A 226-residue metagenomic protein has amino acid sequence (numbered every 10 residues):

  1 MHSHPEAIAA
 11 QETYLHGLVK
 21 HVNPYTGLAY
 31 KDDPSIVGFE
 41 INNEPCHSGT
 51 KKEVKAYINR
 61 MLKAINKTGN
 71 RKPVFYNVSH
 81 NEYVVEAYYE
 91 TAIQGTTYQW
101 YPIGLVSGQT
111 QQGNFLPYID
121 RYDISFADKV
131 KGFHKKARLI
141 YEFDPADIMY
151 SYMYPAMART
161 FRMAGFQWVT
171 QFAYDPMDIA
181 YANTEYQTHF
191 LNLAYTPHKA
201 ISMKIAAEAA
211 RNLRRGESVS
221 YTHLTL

Functional and structural regions predicted by a protein language model:
M1-I93: Active-site mouth of glycoside hydrolases
V37-E40, P73-F75, G95-Y98, L139-I140 (+1 more regions): Structural recognition of the beta-strand scaffold that forms the well-ordered cores of secreted hydrolase catalytic
E44, Y101, Y174: Flexible loop residues that form catalytic and substrate-binding hotspots at small-molecule/glycan-binding clefts
C46-G49, H80-V84, G104-S107, F115-Y118 (+2 more regions): Acidic-and-aromatic substrate-binding clefts and catalytic sites of carbohydrate-active enzymes
E86-D144: Glycoside hydrolase catalytic-domain groove-lining segments
Y89-Q99, A164-Q167, P197-H198, A209: Structural recognition of alpha->loop->beta junctions
Y152-L191, I201-N212, E217: Substrate-binding cleft of secreted/luminal carbohydrate-active enzymes
T222-T225: Conserved small/polar residues in nucleotide/adenosyl-binding loops
